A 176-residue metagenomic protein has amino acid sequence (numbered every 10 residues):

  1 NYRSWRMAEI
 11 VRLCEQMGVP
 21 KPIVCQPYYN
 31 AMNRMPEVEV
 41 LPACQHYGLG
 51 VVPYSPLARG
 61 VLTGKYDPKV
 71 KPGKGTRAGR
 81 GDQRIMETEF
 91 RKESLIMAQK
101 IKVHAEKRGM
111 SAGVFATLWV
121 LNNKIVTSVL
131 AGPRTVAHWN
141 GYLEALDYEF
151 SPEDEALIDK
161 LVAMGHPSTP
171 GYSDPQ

Functional and structural regions predicted by a protein language model:
N1, Q26, A116, L130-A131: Short beta-strand segments
N1-M35, E39, G50: Glycine/proline-rich, positively charged, aromatic-decorated active-site loop/lid region on the catalytic face
R3, Y29-N33, S55-L62, W119 (+1 more regions): Glycine-rich beta-alpha junction loops
C14-K21, K107-G109, E149-F150: Short helix-capping segments at alpha-helix termini
C25, C44, V51-Y54, I101 (+3 more regions): Conserved, mostly hydrophobic/aromatic
P36-T76, S111: Aromatic-lined glycan-binding groove of carbohydrate-active enzymes
H46, K74-V103, K107, N122-T127 (+1 more regions): Terminal-tail/helix-coil boundary detector
G109-T117: Short catalytic/ligand-gating loop segments at beta-alpha or beta-beta junctions within enzyme catalytic domains
